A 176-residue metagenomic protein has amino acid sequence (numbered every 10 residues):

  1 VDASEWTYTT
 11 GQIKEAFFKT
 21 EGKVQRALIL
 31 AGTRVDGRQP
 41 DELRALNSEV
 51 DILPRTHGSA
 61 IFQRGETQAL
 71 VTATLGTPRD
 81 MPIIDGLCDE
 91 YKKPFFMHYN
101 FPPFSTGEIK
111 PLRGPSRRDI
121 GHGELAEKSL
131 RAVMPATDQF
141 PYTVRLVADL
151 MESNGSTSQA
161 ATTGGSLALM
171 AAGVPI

Functional and structural regions predicted by a protein language model:
V1-Y91: Extended amphipathic alpha-helical scaffolds
I52, H57-Y142: Glycine-rich, flexible beta-strand/loop modules in the N-terminal catalytic cores of phosphate-handling
P111-S116, A148-S156: A short glycine/serine-rich beta->alpha loop
G123, Q159-T162: Amphipathic alpha-helical transducer elements in NTP-driven molecular machines
A136, N154-Q159: Short helix-coil transition sites and intra-membrane helix breaks within transmembrane domains of multi-pass
L169-I176: Mobile "lid/hinge" segments at catalytic clefts and subdomain interfaces of large enzymes
